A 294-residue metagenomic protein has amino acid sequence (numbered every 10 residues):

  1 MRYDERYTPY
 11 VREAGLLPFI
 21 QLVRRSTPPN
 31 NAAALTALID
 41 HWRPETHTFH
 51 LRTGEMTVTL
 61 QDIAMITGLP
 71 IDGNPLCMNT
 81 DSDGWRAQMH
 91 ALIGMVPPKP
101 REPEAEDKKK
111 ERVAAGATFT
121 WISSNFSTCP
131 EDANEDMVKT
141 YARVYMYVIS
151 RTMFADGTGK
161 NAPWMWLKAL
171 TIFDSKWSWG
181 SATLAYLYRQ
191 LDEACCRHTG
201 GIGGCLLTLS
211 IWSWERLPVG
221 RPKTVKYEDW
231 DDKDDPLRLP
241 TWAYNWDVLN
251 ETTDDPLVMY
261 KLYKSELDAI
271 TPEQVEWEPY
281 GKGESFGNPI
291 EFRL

Functional and structural regions predicted by a protein language model:
M1-L294: Structural stabilizers in ordered domains
